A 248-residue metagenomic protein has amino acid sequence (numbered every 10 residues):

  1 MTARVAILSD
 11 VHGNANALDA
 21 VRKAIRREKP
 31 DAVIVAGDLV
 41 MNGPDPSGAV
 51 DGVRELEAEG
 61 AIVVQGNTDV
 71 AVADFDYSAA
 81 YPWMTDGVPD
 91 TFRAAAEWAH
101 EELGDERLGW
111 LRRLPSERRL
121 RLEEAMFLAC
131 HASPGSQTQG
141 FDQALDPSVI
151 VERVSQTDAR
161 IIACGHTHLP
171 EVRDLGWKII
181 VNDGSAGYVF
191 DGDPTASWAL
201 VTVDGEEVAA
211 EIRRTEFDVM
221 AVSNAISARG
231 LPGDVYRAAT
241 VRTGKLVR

Functional and structural regions predicted by a protein language model:
M1-A6, L120-L128, L175-I179, G205-A209: Beta-strand-turn-beta hairpins that frame and shape the catalytic cleft of phosphate-ester-processing enzymes
T2-D105: Core catalytic region of metal-dependent phosphoesterases/phosphodiesterases, especially metallo-beta-lactamase-like
S9-V11, G37-L39, N67-V70, A132-P134 (+3 more regions): Active-site metal-binding loops of divalent metal-dependent hydrolases
I25-K29, E57, R121-E123, S155-D158 (+2 more regions): Glycine-rich phosphate-binding loop signature in dinucleotide/nucleotide-binding domains
Y81-D90, E123-T157: Active-site-proximal segments of metal-dependent phosphoesterases and phosphodiesterases across multiple
T91-M126: Metallo-beta-lactamase
A144-V181: Anionic-ligand binding region
R173-R248: Acidic, His/Gly-rich catalytic cores of divalent-metal-dependent hydrolytic chemistry
